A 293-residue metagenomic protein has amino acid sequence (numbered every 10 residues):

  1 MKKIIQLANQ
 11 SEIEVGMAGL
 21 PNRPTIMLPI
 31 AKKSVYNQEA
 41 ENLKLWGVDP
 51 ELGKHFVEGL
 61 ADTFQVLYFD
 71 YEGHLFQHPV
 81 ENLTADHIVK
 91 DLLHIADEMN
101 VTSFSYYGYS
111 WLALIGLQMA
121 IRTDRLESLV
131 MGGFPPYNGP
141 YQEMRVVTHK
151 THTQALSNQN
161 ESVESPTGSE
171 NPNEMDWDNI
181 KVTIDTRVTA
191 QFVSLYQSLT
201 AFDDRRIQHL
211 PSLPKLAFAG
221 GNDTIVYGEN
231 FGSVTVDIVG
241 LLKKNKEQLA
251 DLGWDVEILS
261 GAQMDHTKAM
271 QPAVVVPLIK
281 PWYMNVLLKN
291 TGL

Functional and structural regions predicted by a protein language model:
N22-K33, N37-E41: Short beta-strand element of the alpha/beta-hydrolase
G47-F76: Conserved alpha/beta-hydrolase
H87-F104: Conserved acidic catalytic loop of the alpha/beta-hydrolase fold
L114-I121, L129-N158: Flexible "cap/lid" loop of the alpha/beta hydrolase fold
P136, T189-I207, V239-K243: Active-site nucleophile elbow and catalytic-triad environment of alpha/beta-hydrolase enzymes
P211, A217-A219: Short beta-strand/loop motif that positions the catalytic acidic residue of the alpha/beta-hydrolase fold
G221-G261: Conserved loop-alpha-helix segment in the C-terminal half of the alpha/beta-hydrolase fold that carries the catalytic
K243, A250-L293: Catalytic active-site module of serine/aspartate enzymes centered on a nucleophile-bearing elbow/loop
